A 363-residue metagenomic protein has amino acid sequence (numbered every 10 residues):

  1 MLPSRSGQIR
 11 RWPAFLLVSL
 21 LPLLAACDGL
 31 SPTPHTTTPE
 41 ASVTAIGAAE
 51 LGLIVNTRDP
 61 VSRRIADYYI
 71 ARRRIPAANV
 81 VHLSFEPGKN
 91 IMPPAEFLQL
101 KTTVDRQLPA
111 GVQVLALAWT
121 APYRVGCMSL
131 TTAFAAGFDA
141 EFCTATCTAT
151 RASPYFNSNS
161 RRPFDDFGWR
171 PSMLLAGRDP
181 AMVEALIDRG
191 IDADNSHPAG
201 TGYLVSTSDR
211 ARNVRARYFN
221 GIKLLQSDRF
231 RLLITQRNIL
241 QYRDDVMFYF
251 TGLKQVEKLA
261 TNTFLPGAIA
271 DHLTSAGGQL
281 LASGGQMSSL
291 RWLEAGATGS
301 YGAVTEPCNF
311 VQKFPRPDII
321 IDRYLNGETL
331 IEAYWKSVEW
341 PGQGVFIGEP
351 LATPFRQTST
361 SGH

Functional and structural regions predicted by a protein language model:
L2-S19: Bacterial N-terminal signal peptides that target proteins for export
L21, T33-P34: Secreted glycan hydrolases and related glycan-binding modules that recognize and/or cleave
L23-A26: C-terminal motif of bacterial Sec signal peptides marking the signal peptidase cleavage site
D28-S31: Bacterial signal peptide processing site
H35-H363: Cysteine-dependent hydrolase recognition
